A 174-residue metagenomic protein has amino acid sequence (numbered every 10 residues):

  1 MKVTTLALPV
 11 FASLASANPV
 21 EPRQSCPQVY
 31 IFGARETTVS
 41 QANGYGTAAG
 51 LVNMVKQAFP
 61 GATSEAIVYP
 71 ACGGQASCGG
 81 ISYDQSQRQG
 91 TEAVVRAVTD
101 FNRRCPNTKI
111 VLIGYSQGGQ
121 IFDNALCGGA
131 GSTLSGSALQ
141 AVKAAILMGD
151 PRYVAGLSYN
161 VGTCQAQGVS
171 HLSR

Functional and structural regions predicted by a protein language model:
M1-R23: Fungal secretory targeting signals
R23-T108: Active-site catalytic motif of lipid deacylating hydrolases and related acyltransferases
E36, V142-Y153: Active-site nucleophile loop of the alpha/beta-hydrolase fold
S40-N43, A76-S77, Q120-N124, V154-S158: Extracytoplasmic/secreted cell-surface and envelope-processing proteins
V98-N102, N124, A130: Membrane-helix exit/interface motif
L112-G118, F122: Gly/Ala-rich beta-loop-alpha elbow adjacent to hydrolase catalytic centers
C127-Q140: Conserved hydrolase catalytic core segment
D150-R174: Lipolytic serine-hydrolase domain surface
